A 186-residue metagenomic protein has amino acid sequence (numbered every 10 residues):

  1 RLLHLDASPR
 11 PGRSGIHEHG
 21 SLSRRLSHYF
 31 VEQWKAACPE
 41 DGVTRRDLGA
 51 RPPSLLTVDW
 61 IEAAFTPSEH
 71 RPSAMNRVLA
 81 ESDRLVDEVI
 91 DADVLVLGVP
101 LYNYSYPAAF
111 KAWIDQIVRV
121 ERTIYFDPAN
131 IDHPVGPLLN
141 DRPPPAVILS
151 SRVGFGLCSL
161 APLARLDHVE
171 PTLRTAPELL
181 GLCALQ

Functional and structural regions predicted by a protein language model:
R1-V99, Y104-R122: N-terminal beta1-alpha1-beta2 submodule of the flavodoxin-like/Rossmannoid cofactor-binding fold
R84, A109, V118-Q186: FMN-binding flavodoxin-like domain, especially the glycine-rich phosphate-binding loop
